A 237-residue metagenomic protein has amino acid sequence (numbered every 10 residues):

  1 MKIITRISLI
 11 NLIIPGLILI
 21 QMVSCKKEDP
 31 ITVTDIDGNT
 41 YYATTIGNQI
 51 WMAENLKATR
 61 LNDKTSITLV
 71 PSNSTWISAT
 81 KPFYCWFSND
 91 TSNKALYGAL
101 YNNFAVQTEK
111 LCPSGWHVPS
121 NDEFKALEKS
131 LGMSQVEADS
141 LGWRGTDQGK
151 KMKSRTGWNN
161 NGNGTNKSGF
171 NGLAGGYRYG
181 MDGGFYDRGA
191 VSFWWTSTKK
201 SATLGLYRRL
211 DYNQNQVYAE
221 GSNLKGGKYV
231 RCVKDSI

Functional and structural regions predicted by a protein language model:
K2, K26-K27: Polybasic, lysine/arginine-rich low-complexity segments
K2-I13: Bacterial N-terminal signal peptides that target proteins for export
Q21-S24: C-terminal motif of bacterial Sec signal peptides marking the signal peptidase cleavage site
K27-I237: Conserved positions within compact, well-structured domain cores
